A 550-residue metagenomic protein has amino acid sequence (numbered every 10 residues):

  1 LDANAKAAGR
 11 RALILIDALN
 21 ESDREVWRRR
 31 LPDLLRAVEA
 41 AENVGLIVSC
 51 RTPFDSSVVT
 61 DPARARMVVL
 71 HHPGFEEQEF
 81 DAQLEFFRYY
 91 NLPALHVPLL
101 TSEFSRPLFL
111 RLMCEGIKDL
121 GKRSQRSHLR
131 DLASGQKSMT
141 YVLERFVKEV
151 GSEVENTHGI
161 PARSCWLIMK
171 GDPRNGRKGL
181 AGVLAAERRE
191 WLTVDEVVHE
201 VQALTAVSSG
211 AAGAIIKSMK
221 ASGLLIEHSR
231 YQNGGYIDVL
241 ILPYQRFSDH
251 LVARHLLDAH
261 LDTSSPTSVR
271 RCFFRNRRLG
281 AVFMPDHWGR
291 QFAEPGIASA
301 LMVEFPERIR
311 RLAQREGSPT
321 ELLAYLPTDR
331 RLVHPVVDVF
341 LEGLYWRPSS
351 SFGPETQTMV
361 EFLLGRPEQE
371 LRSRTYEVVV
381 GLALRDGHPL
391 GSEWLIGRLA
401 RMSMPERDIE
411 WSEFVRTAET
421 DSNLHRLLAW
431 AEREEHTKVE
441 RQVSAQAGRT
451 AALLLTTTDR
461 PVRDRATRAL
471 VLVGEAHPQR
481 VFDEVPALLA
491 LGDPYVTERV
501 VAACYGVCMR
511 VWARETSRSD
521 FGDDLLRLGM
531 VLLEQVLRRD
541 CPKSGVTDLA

Functional and structural regions predicted by a protein language model:
L1, R64-L261, T267-R271: Extended hydrophobic
N4-R28: Conserved P-loop NTPase "ATPase switch" module shared by AAA+ and STAND
V38-T60: Sensor-1/coupling segment of RecA-like P-loop NTPase cores
A186-F362, E368, L384, P389 (+3 more regions): C-terminal leucine-rich, beta-strand-based interaction scaffolds used for sensing/assembly
E321-A452, C508-V511, R527-V536, S544-A550: Extended alpha-helical scaffold segments
E435-D493: Extended amphipathic alpha-helical scaffold segments
V481-A550: Long alpha-helical HEAT/HEAT-like repeat alpha-solenoid scaffolds in very large eukaryotic proteins, especially those
